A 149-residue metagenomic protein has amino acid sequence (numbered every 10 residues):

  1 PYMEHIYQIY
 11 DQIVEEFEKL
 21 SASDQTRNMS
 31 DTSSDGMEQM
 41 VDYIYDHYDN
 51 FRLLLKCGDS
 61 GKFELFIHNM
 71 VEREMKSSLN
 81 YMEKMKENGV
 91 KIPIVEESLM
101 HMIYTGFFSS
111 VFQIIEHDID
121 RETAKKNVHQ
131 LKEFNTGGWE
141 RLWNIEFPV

Functional and structural regions predicted by a protein language model:
P1-E18, E38: An amphipathic alpha-helix adjacent to DNA-recognition modules
F17-D24, F51-G58, M82-K86, I114-I119 (+1 more regions): Secondary-structure edge/capping motif, primarily at the C-terminal ends of alpha-helices and the immediately following
T26-M29, S33, D59, F63 (+2 more regions): Residue-level recognition of alpha-helical structural elements
G36-D46, S60-E87, E97-S109: Amphipathic alpha-helical packing segments from all-alpha helical-bundle domains
K76, N80-E83, T105, S109-V149: C-terminal peripheral helix-coil segments that are non-catalytic and often amphipathic
